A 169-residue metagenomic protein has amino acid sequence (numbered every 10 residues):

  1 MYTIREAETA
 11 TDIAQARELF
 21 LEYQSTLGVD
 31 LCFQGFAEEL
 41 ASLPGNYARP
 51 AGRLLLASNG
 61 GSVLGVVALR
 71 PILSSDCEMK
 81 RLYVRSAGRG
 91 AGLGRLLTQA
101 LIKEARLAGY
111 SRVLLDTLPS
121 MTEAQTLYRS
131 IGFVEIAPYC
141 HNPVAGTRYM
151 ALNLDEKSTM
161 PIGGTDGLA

Functional and structural regions predicted by a protein language model:
Y2, E6-K80, R85-S86, T98-A100 (+4 more regions): Acetyl-CoA-dependent GNAT
Y2, S111-I131, A137-A169: C-terminal "cap" of GNAT-fold acetyltransferases
A10-I13, A91, T122: Loop/helix-junction capping segments adjacent to catalytic residues or to phosphate/diphosphate-binding pockets
S75, A91, L107-S111: Short coil/turn segments at alpha/beta junctions that flank glycine-rich nucleotide-binding fingerprints
R85-A87, A91, P119-S120: Active-site acidic-Proline motif in GNAT/NAT acetyltransferases
A91, R95, Q99: Residues forming the Rossmann-fold NAD(P)(H) cofactor-binding site
